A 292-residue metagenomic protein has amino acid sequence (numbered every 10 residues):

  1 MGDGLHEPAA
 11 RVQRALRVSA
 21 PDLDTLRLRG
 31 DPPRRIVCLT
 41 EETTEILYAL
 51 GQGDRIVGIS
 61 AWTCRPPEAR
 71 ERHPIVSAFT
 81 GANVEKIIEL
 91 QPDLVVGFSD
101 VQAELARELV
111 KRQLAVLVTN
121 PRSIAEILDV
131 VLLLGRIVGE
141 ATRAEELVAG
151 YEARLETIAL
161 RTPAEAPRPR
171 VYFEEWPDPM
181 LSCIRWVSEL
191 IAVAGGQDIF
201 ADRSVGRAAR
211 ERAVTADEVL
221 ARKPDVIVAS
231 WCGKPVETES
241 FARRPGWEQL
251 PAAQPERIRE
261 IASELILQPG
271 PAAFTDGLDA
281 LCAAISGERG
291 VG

Functional and structural regions predicted by a protein language model:
G2-G292: N-terminal ligand-binding lobe of clamshell/alpha-beta domains
